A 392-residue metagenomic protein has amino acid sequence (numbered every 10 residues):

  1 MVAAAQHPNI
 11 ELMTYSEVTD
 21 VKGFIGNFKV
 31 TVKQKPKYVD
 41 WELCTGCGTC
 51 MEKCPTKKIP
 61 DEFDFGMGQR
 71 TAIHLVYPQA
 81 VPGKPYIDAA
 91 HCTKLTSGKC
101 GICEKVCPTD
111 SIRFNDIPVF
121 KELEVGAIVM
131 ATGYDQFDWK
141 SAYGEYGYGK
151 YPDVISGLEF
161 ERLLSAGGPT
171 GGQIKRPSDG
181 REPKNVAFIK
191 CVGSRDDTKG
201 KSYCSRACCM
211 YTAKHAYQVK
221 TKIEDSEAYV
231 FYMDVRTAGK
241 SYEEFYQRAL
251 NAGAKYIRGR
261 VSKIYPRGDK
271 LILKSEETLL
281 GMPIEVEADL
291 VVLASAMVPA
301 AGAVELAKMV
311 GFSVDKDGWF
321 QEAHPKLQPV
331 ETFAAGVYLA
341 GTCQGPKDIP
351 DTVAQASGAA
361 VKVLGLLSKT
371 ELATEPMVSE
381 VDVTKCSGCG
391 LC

Functional and structural regions predicted by a protein language model:
M1-L391: Residues forming the flavin
